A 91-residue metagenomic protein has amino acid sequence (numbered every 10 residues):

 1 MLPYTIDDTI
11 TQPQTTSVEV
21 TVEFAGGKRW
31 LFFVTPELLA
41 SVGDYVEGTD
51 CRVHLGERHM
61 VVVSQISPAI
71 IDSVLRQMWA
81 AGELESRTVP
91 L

Functional and structural regions predicted by a protein language model:
M1-S86: Short helix/strand-capping turn motifs
